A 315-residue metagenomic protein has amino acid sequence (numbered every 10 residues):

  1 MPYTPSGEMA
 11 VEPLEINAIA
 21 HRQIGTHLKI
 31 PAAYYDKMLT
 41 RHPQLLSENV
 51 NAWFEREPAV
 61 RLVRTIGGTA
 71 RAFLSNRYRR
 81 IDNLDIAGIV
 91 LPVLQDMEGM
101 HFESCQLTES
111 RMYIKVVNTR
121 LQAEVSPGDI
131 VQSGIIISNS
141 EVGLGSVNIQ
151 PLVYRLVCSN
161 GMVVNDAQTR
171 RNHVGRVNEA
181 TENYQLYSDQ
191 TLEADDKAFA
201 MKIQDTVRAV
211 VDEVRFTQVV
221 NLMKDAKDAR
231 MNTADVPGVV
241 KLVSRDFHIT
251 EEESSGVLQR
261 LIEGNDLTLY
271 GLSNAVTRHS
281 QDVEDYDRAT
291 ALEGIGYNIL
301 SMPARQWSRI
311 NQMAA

Functional and structural regions predicted by a protein language model:
M1-I89, M97-E98: Feature for intrinsically disordered/low-complexity regulatory segments and propeptides
Y78-I89, Q95-A315: Intrinsic disorder/low-complexity polar-acidic segments
